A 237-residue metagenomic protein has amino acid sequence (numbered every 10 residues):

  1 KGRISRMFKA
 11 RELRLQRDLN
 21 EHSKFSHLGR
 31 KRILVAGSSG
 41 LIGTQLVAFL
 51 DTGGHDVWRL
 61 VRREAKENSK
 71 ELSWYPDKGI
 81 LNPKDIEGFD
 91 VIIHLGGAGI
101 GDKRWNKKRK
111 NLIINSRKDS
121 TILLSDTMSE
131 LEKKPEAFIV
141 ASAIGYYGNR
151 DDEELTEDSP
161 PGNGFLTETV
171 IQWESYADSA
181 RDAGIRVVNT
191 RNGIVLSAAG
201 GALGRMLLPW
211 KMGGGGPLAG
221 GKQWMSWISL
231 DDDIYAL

Functional and structural regions predicted by a protein language model:
G2-H27: A conserved amphipathic terminal alpha-helix motif
I33-G53: N-terminal Rossmann NAD(P)H-binding glycine-rich loop of SDR-like oxidoreductase domains
L60-E64, Y75-P76: N-terminal Rossmann-fold cofactor-binding loop
S73-L123: NAD(P)H-binding glycine-rich loop region in Rossmannoid oxidoreductase-like domains and their noncatalytic homologs
K110, T121-F165: Conserved Rossmann-fold NAD(P)-dependent oxidoreductase catalytic core, especially the SDR/UDP-sugar
N115, D151-T190: Catalytic helix-loop patch of NAD(P)-dependent Rossmann-fold dehydrogenases
I171, D178-R181, V188-N189, G193-M225 (+1 more regions): NAD(P)-dependent short-chain dehydrogenase/reductase
